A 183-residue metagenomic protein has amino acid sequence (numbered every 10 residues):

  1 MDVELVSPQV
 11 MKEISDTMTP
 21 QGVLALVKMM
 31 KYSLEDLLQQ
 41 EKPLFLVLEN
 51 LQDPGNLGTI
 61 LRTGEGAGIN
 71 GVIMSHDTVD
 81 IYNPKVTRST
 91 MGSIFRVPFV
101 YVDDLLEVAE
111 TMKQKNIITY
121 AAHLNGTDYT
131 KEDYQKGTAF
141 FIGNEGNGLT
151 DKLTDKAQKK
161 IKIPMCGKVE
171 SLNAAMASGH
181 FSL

Functional and structural regions predicted by a protein language model:
M1-L183: Post-transcriptional modification and biogenesis factors for structured RNAs of the translation apparatus
